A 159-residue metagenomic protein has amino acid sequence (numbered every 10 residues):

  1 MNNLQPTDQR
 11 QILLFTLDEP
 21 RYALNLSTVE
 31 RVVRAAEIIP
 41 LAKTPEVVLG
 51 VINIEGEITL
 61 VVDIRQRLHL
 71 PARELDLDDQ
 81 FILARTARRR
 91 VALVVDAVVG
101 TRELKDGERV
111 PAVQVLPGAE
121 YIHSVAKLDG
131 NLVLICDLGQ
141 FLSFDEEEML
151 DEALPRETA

Functional and structural regions predicted by a protein language model:
M1-K43: The feature marks the first
M1-Q9, E147-A159: Short, charged, intrinsically disordered terminal tails
Q11, L49, V61-A87, D137: DNA polymerase processivity clamps
Y22-L24, T59-V62, L93, V125 (+2 more regions): Short, structured motif recognition centered on aromatic/hydrophobic residues
V29-L49, A97-N131: Flexible, small-/acidic-enriched active-site or ligand-binding loops
V33-I64, L68-A72: A short, contiguous structural element within a folded domain that forms the immediate neighborhood of a functional site
A84-L104: Short, structured beta-strand-loop surface elements
